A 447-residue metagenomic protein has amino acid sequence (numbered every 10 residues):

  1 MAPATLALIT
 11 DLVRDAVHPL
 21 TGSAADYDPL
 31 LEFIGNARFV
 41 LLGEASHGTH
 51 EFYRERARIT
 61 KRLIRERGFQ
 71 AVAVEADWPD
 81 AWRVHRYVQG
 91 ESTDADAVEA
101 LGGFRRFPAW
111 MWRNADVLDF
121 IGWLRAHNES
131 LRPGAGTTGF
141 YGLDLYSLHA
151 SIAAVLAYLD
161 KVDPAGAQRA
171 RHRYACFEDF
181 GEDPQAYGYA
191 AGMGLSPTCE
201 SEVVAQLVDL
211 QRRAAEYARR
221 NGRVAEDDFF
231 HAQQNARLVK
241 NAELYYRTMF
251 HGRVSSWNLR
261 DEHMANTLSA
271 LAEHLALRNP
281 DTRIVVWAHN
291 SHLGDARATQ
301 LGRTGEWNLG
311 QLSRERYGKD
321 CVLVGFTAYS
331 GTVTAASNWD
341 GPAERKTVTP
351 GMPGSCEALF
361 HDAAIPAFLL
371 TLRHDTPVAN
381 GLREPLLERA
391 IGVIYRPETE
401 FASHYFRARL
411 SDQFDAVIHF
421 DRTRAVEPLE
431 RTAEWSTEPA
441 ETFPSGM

Functional and structural regions predicted by a protein language model:
M1-M447: Structured catalytic-domain cores with a bias toward divalent-metal coordination
